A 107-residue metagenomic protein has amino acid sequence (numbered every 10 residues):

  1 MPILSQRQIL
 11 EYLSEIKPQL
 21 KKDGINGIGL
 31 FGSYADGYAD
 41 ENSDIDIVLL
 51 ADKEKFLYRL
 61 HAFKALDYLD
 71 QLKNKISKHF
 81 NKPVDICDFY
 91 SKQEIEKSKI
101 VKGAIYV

Functional and structural regions predicted by a protein language model:
M1-G27, A35-E41, E54-V107: Catalytic core of pol beta-like nucleotidyltransferases
S43-I45: Change "...and in nucleic-acid phosphodiester-cleaving endonucleases..." to "...and in nucleic-acid processing enzymes
V48-L50: Short hydrophobic/aromatic beta-strand micro-patches that form the beta-sheet surface supporting nucleotide- or nucleic
